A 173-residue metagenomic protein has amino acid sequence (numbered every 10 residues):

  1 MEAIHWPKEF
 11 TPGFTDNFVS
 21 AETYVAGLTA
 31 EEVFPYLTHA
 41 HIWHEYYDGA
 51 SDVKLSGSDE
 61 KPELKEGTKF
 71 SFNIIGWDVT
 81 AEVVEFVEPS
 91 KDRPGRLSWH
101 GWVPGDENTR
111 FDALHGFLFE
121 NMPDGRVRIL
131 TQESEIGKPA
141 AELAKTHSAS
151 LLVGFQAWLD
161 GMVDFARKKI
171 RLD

Functional and structural regions predicted by a protein language model:
M1-K61: Hydrophobic ligand-binding cavity/cleft-lining segments
I4-W6, E63-E66, R96-P104: Short Pro/Gly-enriched beta-strand edge/turn motifs at strand-loop
W6, F18-S20, E66-T68, L114-G116: Short structured motifs
A21, H41-E82, F86-D92: Short beta-edge strand/loop motif at the mouth of beta-sheet-based domains
E32-L37, W43, F70, V83 (+3 more regions): Hydrophobic pocket/interface hotspot
N73-R126, S134-I136: Hydrophobic-ligand binding "helix-grip"
R128-L130, S134-D173: A conserved amphipathic terminal alpha-helix motif
